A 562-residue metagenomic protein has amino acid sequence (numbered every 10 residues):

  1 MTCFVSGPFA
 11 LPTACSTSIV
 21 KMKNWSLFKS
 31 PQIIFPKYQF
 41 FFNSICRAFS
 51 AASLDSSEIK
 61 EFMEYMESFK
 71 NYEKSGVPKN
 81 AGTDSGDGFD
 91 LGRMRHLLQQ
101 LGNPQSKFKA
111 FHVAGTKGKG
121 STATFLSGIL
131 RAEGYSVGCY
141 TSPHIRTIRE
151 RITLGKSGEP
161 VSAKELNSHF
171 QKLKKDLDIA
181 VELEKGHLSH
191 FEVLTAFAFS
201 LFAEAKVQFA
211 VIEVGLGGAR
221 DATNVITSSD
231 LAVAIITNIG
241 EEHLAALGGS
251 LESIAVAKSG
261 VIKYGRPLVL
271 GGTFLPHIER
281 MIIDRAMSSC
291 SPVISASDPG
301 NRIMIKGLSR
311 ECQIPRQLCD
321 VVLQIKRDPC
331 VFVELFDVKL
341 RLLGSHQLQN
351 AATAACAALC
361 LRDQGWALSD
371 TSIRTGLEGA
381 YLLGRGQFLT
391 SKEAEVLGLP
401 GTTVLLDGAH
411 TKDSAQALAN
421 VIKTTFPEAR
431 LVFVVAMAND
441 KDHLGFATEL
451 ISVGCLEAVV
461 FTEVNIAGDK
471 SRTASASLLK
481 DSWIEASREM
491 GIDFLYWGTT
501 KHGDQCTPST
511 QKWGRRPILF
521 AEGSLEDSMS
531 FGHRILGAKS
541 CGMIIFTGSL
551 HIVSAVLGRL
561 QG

Functional and structural regions predicted by a protein language model:
T2-G115, S121-E133, Y140, V181-E182: Short functional linear segments
F4-F9, C15, W25, V181 (+4 more regions): Acidic, Mg2+-coordinating active-site environments of NTP-dependent enzymes
E58, K74-L91, R95-A110, I129-A232 (+3 more regions): ATP-dependent carboxylate-amine ligase catalytic core
A205-Q208, E428, K539-C541: Short, high-confidence coil segments that cap the C-terminus of an alpha-helix and link into the following beta-strand
F209-I212, A222-I235, G240-H243, S253 (+1 more regions): Nucleotide phosphate-binding/pyrophosphate-handling subdomain across enzymes that bind or process nucleotide phosphates
L275-M281, P400-L405, K412, A447-G542: C-terminal helical cap/extension that packs against the catalytic core of soluble nucleotide-cofactor enzymes
S549: Active-site-proximal loop/hinge segments that shape catalytic or ion-binding/gating pockets
S554-G562: Active-site-adjacent alpha-helix immediately C-terminal to a catalytic or transition-state-stabilizing loop
